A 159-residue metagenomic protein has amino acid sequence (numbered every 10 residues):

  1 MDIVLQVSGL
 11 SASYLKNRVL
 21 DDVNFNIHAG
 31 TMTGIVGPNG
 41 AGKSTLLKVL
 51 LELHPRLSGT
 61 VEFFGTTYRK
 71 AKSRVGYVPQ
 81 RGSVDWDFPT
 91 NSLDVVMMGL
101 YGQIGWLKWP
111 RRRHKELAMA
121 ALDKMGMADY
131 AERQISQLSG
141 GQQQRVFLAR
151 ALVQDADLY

Functional and structural regions predicted by a protein language model:
L5, V19-D22, A131: Conserved structural motif at the start of ABC-family nucleotide-binding domains
V36-P38: The feature captures the beta-strand-to-loop junction immediately N-terminal to the Walker
L51: Helix-to-loop junction immediately C-terminal to a conserved catalytic motif
R56-A71: Conserved ABC transporter NBD signature motif
R112-Y130: Conserved ABC ATPase "signature" region
Q134-L138, Q142: Conserved ABC ATPase signature
L148: Hydrophobic anchor residue at the start of the ABC signature
